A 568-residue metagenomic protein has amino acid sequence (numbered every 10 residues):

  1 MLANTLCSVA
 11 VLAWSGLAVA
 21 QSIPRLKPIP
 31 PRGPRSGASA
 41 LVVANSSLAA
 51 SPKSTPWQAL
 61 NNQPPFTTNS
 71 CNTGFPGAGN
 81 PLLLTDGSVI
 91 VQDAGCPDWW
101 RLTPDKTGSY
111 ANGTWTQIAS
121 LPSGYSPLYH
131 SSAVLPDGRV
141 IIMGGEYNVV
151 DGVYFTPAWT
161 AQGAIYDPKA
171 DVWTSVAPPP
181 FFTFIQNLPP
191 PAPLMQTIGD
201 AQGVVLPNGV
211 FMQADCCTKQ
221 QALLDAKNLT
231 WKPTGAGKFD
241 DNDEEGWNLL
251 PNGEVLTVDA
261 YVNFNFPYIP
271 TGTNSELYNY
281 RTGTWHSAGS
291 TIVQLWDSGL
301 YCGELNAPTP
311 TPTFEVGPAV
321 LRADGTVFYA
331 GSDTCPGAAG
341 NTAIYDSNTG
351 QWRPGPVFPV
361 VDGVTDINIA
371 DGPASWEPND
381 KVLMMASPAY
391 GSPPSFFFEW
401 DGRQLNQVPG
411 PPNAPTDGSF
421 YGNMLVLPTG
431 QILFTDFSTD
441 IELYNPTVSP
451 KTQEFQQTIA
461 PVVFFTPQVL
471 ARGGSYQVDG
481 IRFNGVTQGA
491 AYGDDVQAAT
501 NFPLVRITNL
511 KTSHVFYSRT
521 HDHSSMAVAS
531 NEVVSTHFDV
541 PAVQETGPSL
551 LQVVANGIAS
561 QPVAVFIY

Functional and structural regions predicted by a protein language model:
M1-C7: Bacterial N-terminal signal peptides that target proteins for export
Q21-Y568: Kelch-like beta-propeller repeat domains
